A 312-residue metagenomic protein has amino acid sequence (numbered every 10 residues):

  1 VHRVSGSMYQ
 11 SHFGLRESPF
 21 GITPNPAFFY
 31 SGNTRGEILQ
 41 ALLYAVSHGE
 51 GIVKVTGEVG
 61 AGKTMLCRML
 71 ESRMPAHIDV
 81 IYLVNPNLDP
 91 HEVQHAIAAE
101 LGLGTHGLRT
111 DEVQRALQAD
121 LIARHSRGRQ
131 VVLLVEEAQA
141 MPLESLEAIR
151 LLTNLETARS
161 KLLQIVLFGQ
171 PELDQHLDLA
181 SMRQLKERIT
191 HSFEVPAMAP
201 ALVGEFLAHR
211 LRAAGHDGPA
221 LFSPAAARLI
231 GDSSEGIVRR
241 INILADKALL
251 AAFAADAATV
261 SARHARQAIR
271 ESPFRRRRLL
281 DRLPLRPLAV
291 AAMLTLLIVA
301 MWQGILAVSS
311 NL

Functional and structural regions predicted by a protein language model:
V1-H48, A300-L312: A short, basic N-terminal segment
E17-F20, P26, H77-D79, L88-G107: Conserved NTP-binding/hydrolysis module of P-loop NTPases
A27, L121-S145, I149, E172: Conserved P-loop NTPase "ATPase switch" module shared by AAA+ and STAND
A41-A45, D111-Q130: Conserved alpha-helical scaffold flanking the Walker A/P-loop in AAA+ ATPase domains
H48-M69, P86: Walker A/P-loop nucleotide-binding motif
E50-G51, D79, R127-V132, E144 (+2 more regions): Loop/turn-to-beta-strand initiation segments
L103, A123-G128, V132-L133, L155-A158 (+4 more regions): Helix-loop-helix "sensor" segment of P-loop NTPases
D217-G218, S223-L312: C-terminal alpha-helical "lid" subdomain
